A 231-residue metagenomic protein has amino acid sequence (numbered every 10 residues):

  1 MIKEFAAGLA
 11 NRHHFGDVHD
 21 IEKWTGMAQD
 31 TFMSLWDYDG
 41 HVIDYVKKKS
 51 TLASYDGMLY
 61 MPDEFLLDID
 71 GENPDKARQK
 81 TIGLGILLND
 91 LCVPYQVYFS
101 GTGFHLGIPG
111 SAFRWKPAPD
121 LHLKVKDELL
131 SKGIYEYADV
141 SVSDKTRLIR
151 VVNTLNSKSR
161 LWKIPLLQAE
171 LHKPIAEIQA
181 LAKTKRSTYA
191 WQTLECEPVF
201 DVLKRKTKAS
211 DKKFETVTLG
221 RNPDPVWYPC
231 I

Functional and structural regions predicted by a protein language model:
M1-F65, I69-K80, D144-A180: DNA replication initiation on ssDNA origins
D63, L91-V93, T102, R147: Core residues of folded domains in eukaryotic genome-function proteins
K76-V93, P117-I134: Long, well-ordered alpha-helical scaffolding segments within enzyme catalytic domains, especially pronounced
G85, G103-F104, I108-W115, R147-R160 (+2 more regions): Modules that initiate DNA replication and primer synthesis
L91-F99, G110-S111: Structured DNA-binding interfaces in DNA transaction proteins
Y95-G101, D139-D144: Short beta-strand
D120, V125-K132, E170-Q179, T184 (+1 more regions): Extended, charged/glycine-rich binding lobes that contact polyanionic ligands
D120-N153, S159: Aromatic- and Lys/Arg-enriched surface recognition patch
